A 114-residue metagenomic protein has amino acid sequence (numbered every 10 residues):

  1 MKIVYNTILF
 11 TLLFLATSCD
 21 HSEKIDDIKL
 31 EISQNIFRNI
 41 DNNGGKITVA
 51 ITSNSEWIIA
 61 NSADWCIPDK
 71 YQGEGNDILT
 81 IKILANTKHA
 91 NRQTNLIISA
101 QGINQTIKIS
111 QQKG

Functional and structural regions predicted by a protein language model:
M1-T17: Sec-dependent bacterial lipoprotein signal peptides
L13-F37, G114: Bacterial Sec-dependent N-terminal signal peptides
R38-N43: Short, solvent-exposed loop/linker segments at the N-terminal edge of repeated beta-sheet extracellular domains
K46, A50-T80: Surface-exposed binding patches on compact interaction domains or structured appendages
L84-A90: Short, surface-exposed loop/turn segments at beta-strand-coil junctions that are enriched for proline with nearby
A90-G102: A short beta-strand micro-motif common to beta-rich folds, especially ectodomain repeats
G102-K108: Extracellular and select intracellular beta-sandwich modules with Ser/Thr-enriched, small-residue motifs on
I109-K113: Interdomain boundary/hinge segments at the C-termini of tandem beta-sandwich modules
